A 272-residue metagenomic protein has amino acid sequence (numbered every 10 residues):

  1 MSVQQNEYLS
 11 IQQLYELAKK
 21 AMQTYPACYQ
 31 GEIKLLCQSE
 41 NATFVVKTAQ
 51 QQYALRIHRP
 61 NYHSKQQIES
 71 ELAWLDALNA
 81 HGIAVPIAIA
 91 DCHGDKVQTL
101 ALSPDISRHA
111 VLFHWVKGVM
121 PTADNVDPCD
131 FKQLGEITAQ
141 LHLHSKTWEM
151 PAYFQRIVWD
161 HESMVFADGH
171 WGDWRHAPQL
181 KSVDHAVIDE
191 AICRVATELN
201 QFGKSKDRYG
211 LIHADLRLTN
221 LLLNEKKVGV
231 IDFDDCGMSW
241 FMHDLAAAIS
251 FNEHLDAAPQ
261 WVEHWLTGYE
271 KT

Functional and structural regions predicted by a protein language model:
M1-Y29: Juxta-kinase regulatory segment immediately upstream of eukaryotic protein kinase catalytic domains
M22-Q30, H81-A84, F202, T272: Short secondary-structure junctions
A27-K47: ATP-binding glycine-rich phosphate-binding loop
E40-Q50, A54-L55, A88, C193-H243: Active-site acidic catalytic loop and adjacent metal/ATP-binding pocket of ATP-dependent phosphoryl transfer enzymes
T48-M150: ATP-binding pocket architecture of kinase catalytic cores
P60, G118, V228, C236-M238 (+1 more regions): Activation segment
A123-A186, D207-Y209: A cross-family kinase active-site recognition segment
F241-T272: Active-site activation/catalytic loop segments of kinase-like enzymes and analogous catalytic loops in related
